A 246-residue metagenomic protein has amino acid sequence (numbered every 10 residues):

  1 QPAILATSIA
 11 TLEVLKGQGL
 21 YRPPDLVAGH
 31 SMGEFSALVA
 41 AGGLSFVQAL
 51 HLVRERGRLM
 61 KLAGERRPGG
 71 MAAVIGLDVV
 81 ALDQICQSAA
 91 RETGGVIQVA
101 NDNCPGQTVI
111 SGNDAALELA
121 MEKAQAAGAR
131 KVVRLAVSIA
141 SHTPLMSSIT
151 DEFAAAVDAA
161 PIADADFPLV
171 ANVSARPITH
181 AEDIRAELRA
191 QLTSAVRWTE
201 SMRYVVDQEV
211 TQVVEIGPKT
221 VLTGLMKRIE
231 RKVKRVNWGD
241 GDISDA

Functional and structural regions predicted by a protein language model:
Q1-Q84, S88, L135, Q212-D242: FabD-like malonyl-/acyl-CoA
K16, Q125, V206-E209: Non-catalytic positions within long, well-ordered alpha-helices that form the structural scaffold/packing of enzyme
S31, P161, E209: Conserved functional loop/turn residues at catalytic and ligand-binding sites
A40-A195: Alpha/beta catalytic cores of group-transfer enzymes, especially the acyltransferase/condensing modules of polyketide
A116-L117, A156, E209, K232-A246: NAD(P)-dependent dehydrogenase/reductase Rossmann-like domain
S194-V210: A short, acidic, amphipathic alpha-helical segment used as a generic capping/interface helix at domain edges
